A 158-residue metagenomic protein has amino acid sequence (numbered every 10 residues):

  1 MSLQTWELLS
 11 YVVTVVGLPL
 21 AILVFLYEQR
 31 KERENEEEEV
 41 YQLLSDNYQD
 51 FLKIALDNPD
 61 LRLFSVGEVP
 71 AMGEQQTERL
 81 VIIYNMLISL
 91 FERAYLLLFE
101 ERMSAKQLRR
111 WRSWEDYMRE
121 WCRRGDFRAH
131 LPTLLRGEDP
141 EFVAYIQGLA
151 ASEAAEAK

Functional and structural regions predicted by a protein language model:
M1-S2, P19: Acidic, low-complexity intrinsically disordered segments
Q4-L8, Y27, K31-K158: Amphipathic alpha-helical "stem/stalk" segments
L9-L23: Lipid-exposed faces of alpha-helical membrane segments in multi-pass integral membrane proteins
